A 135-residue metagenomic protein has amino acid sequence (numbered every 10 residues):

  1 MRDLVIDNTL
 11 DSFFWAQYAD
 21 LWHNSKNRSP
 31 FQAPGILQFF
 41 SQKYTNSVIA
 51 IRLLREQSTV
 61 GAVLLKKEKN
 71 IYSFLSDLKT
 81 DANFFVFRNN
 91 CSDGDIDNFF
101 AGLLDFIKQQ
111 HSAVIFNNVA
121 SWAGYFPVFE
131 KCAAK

Functional and structural regions predicted by a protein language model:
M1-K135: N-acyltransferase acceptor-side catalytic subdomain
